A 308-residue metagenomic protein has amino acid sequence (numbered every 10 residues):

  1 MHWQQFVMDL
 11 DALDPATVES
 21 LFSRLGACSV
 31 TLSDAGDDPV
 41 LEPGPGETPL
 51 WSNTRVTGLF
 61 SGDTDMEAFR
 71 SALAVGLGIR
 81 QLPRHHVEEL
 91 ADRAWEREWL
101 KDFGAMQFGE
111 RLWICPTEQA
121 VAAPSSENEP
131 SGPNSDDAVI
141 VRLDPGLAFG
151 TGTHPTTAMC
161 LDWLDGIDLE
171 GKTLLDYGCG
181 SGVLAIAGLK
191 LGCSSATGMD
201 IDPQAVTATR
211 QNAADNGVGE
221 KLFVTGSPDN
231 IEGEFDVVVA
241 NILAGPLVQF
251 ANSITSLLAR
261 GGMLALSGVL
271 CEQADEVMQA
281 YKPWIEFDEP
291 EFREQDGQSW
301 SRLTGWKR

Functional and structural regions predicted by a protein language model:
H2-P124: N-terminal auxiliary segments of SAM/dcSAM-dependent transferases
S29, S195, L264-A265: A short hydrophobic/small-residue beta-strand
R80-P83, E110, D136-D137, S194 (+1 more regions): A short helix-to-beta-strand connector/capping loop
D92-E170: SAM-dependent Rossmann-like transferase core, predominantly class I methyltransferases with a strong bias toward
P130-S131, L147-I231: Conserved SAM/SAH cofactor-binding pocket of Class I
D162, I167, M199-K307: S-adenosylmethionine
